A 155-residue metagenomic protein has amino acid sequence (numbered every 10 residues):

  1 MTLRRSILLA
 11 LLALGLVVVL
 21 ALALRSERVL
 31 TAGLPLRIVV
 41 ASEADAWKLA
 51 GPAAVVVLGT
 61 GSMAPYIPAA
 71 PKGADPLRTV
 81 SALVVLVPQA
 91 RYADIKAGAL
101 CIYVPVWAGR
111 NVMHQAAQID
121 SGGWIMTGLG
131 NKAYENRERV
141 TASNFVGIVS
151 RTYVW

Functional and structural regions predicted by a protein language model:
M1-W155: Extended hydrophobic leader/signal-anchor segments used for secretion and membrane insertion
